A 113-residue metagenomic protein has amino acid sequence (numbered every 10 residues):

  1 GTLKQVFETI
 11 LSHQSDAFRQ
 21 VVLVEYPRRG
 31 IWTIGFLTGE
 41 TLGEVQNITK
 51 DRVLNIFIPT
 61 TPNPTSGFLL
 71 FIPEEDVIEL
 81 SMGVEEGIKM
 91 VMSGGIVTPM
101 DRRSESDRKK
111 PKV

Functional and structural regions predicted by a protein language model:
G1-Q14: Transmembrane alpha-helices and immediately adjacent membrane-cytoplasm interface residues in multi-pass integral
A17-V113: Terminal membrane-proximal soluble interaction domains of membrane-associated proteins
